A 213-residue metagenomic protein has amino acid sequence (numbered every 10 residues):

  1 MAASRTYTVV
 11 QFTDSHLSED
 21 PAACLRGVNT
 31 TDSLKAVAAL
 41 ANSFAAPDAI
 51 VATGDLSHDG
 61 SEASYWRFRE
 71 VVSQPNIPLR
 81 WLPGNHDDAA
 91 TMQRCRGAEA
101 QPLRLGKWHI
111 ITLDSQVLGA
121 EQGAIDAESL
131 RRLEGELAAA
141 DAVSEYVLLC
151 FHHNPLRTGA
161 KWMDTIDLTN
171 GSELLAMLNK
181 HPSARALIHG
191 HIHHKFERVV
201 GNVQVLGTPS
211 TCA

Functional and structural regions predicted by a protein language model:
M1-R67, T158: N-terminal active-site segment of His-dependent metallophosphoesterases
A2-Q11, P102-T112, L137-L148, V199-V205: Beta-strand-turn-beta hairpins that frame and shape the catalytic cleft of phosphate-ester-processing enzymes
Q11-T13, A49-D55, L79-N85, D114 (+3 more regions): Active-site neighborhood of phospho(di)ester-bond hydrolases with catalytic His/Asp-centered motifs
P21-A23, A52-S73, D88-E99, G123 (+2 more regions): Metal-dependent catalytic neighborhoods of phosphoester/phosphodiester hydrolases
V37-A49, G123-Q204: His/acidic metal-ligating clusters that form di-metal
E62-P78, T165-L175, N202-T211: Short, electropositive alpha-helical surface patch
I77-A98, R157, P209-C212: Active-site HxH/HxHxD metal-binding segment of metal-dependent hydrolases
L79, E99-A124, R132, E136: Active-site gating/metal-coordination segments in enzymes
